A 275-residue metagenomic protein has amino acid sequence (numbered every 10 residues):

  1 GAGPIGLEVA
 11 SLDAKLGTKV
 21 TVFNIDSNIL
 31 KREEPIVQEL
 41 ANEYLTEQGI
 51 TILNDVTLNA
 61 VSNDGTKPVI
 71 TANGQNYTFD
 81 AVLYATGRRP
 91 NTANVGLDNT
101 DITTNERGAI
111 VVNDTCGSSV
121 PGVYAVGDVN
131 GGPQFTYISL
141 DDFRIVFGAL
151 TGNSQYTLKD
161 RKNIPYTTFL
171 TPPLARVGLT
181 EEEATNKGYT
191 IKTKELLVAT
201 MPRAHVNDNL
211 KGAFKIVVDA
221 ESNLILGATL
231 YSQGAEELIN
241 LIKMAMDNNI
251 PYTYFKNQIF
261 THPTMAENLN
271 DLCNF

Functional and structural regions predicted by a protein language model:
G1-G3, D128: Glycine-rich Rossmann-fold phosphate-binding loop(s) that bind the pyrophosphate of adenine dinucleotide cofactors
P4-T66, Q134-L140, V146-E183: Rossmann-like dinucleotide-binding cores of NAD(P)H-dependent redox enzymes
L7-E8, L30, N91-N94, E106 (+3 more regions): Glycine/Thr-rich phosphate-binding loops of Rossmann-like dinucleotide-binding domains
K19, T51, N76, T103 (+1 more regions): Conserved beta-strand segments of alpha/beta enzyme cores
S62-N76, V82: Conserved beta-strand-loop-beta-strand element in the redox core of flavoprotein oxidoreductases
N76-N153: FAD-site-proximal beta/loop scaffold in flavoenzymes
T103-E106, N153-P165, Y189-K194: A short alpha-helix-loop-beta-strand transition element characteristic of N-terminal alpha/beta dinucleotide-binding
F169-F275: Flexible, glycine-rich terminal cap/loop adjacent to redox cofactors in electron-transfer oxidoreductases
